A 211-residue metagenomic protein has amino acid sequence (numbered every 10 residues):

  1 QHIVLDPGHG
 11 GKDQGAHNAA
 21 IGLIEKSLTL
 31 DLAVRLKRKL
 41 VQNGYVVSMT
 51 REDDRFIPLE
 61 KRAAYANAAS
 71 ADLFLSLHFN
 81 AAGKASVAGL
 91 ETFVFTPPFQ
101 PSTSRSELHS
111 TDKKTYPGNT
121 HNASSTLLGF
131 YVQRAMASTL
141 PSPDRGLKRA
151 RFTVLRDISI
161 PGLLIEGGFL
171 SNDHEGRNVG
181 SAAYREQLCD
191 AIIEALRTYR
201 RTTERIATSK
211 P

Functional and structural regions predicted by a protein language model:
H2-G22: Short glycine-rich His-centered loop
A20-L23, S27-P211: Active-site-proximal helix/loop segments of hydrolytic enzymes
